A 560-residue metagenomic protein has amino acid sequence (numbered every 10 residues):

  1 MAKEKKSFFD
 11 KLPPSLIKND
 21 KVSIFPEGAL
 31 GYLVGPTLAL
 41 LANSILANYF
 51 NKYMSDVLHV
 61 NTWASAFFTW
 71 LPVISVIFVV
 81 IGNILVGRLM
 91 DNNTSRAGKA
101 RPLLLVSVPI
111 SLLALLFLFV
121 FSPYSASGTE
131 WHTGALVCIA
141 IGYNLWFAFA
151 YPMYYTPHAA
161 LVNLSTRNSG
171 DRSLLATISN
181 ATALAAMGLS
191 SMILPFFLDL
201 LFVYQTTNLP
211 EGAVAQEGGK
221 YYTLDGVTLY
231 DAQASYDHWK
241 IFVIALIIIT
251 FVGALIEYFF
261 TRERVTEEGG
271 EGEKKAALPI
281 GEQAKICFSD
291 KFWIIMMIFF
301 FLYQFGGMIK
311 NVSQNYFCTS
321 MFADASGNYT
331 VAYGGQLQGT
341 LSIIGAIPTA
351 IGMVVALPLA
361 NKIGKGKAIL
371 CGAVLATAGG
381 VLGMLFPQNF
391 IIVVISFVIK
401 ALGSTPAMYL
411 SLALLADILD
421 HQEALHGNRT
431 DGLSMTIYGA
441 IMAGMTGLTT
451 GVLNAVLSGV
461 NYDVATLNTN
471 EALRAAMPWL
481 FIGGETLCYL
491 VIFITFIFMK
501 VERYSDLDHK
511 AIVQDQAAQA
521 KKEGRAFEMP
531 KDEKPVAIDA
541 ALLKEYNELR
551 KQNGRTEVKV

Functional and structural regions predicted by a protein language model:
A2-V560: Membrane-embedded alpha-helical bundles of multi-pass transporters/translocases, especially carrier/permease families
